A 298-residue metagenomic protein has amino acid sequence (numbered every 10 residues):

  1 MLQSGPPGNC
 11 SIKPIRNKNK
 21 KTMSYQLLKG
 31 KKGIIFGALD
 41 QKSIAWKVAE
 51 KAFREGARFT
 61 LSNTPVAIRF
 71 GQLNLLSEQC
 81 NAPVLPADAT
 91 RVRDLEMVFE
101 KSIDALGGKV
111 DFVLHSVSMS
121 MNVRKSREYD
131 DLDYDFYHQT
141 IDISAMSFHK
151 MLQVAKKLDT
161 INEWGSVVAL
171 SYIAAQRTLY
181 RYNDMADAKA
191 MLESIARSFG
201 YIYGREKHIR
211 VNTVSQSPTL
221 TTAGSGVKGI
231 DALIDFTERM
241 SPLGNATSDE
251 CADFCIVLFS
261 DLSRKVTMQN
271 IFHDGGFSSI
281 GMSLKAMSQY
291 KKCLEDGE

Functional and structural regions predicted by a protein language model:
Y25-L61: Canonical Rossmann dinucleotide-binding motif of NAD(H)/NADP(H)-dependent dehydrogenases/reductases, specifically
I35, L114, V168, V211-V214 (+3 more regions): Hydrophobic structural elements of the Rossmann-like NAD(P)H-binding subdomain that define the short-chain
G37-K47, S118-E206, S215-T221, E238 (+2 more regions): Catalytic loop of short-chain dehydrogenase/reductase
A52, Y203, L258: Aromatic pocket-lining residues of Rossmann-like dinucleotide-binding sites
G56-L73: Conserved glycine-rich Rossmann-like NAD(P)H-binding loop of the short-chain dehydrogenase/reductase
N74-E78, E206, T213-M240, G281-E298: A glycine/serine/threonine-rich, flexible loop-to-helix segment that serves as the NAD(P) cofactor-binding "lid"
S77-Q79, L85-T140, K157, I161-E163 (+3 more regions): Conserved mid-core segment of classical short-chain dehydrogenase/reductases
M146, I209, T213, D231-V266 (+2 more regions): C-terminal helical subdomain
